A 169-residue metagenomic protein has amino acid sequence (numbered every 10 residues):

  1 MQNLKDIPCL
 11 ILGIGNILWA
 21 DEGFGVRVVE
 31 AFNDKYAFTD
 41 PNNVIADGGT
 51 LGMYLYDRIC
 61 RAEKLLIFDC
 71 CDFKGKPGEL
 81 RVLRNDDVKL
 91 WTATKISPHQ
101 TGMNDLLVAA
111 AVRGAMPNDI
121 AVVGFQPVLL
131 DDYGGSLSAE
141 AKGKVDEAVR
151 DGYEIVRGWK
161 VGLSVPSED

Functional and structural regions predicted by a protein language model:
L4-L12, W19-K89, L163: Nucleotide and nucleotide-moiety/phosphate-recognizing core
L12-I14, V123: Short hydrophobic segments within beta-strands
I14-L18, T92-K95, S136: A short glycine/serine-rich beta->alpha loop
I17, V88-K89, P127-D131: A short, flexible beta-alpha/helix-coil linker loop
G23-R27, T50, G75, P98-N104 (+2 more regions): Conserved active-site and cofactor/substrate-binding residues in soluble primary-metabolism enzymes
C70-I120: Helix-loop-strand module that forms the ligand-binding subsite of alpha/beta enzymes
M103-D169: Phosphate-binding/catalytic loops
